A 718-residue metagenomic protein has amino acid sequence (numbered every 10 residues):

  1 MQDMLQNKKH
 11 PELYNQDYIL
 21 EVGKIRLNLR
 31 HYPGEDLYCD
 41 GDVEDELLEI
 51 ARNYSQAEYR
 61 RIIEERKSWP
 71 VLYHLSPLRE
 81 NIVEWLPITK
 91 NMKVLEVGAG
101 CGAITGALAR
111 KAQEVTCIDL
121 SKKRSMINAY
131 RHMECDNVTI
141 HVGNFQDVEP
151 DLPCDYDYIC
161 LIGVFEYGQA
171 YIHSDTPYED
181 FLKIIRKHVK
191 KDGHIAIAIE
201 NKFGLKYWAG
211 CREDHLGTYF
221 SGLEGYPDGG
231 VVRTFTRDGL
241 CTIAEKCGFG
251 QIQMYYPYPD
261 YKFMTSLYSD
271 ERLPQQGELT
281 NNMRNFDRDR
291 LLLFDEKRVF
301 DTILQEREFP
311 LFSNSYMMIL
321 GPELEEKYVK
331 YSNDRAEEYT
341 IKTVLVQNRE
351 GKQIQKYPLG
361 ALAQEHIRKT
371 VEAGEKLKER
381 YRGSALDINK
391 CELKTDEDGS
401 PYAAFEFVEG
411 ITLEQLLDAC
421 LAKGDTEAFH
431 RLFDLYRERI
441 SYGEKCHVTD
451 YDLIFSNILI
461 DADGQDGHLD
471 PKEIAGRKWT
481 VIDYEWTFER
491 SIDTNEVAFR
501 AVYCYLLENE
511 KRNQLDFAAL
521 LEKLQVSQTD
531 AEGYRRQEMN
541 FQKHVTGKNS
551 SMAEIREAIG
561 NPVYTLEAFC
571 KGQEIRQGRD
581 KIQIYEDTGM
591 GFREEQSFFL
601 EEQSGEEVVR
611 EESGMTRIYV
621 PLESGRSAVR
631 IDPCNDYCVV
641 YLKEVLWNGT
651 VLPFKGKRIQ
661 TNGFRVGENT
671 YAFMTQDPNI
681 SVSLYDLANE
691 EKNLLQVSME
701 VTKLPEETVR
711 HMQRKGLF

Functional and structural regions predicted by a protein language model:
Q2-Y54: N-terminal auxiliary segments of SAM/dcSAM-dependent transferases
C101-A112: Conserved SAM-binding loop of SAM-dependent methyltransferases across substrates and taxa, primarily the Class I
T176-H194: A short glycine-rich, Lys/Arg-flanked "PGG" loop and its adjoining helix->strand segment in the class I
A196-Y219: Conserved class I S-adenosyl-L-methionine
G225-Y226, K445-N513: Catalytic activation segment of kinase domains across protein kinase-like and atypical kinase folds
K330-K376: ATP-binding glycine-rich loop module of kinase domains
A373-A385, A419-Y451, S456: Conserved kinase catalytic-core helix
I388-F433: Conserved structural core of kinase catalytic domains
